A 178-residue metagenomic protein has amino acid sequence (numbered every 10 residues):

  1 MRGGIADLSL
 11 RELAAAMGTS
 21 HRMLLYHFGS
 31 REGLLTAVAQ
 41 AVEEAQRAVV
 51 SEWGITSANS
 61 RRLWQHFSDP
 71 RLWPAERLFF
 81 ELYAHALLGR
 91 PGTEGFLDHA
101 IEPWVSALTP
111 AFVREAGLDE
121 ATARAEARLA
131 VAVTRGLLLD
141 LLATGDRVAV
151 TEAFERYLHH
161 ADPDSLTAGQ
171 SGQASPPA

Functional and structural regions predicted by a protein language model:
M1-G33, A37: Helix-turn-helix
G29-G33, L87-G92, G117, L142: Residues in soluble alpha-helical coiled-coils and helical-bundle/repeat scaffolds
T36, R61-W64, E102-T109, T151-D162: Hydrophobic core segments within long, regular secondary-structure runs in both alpha- and beta-rich folds
A37, A48-E76, E126-A130: Hydrophobic alpha-helical connector segments
Q40-Q46: Short, basic, alpha-helical segments at the C-terminal edge of helix-turn-helix-like DNA-binding modules
G54, L88-R90, I101-A127, A161-Q170 (+1 more regions): Hydrophobic alpha-helical bundle segments that form small-molecule/ligand-binding pockets
R71-D98: Amphipathic alpha-helical segments used for helix-helix packing
A75-Y83, A121-L141, R147-H160: Hydrophobic alpha-helical segments that form the core of small-molecule binding pockets and/or dimer interfaces
